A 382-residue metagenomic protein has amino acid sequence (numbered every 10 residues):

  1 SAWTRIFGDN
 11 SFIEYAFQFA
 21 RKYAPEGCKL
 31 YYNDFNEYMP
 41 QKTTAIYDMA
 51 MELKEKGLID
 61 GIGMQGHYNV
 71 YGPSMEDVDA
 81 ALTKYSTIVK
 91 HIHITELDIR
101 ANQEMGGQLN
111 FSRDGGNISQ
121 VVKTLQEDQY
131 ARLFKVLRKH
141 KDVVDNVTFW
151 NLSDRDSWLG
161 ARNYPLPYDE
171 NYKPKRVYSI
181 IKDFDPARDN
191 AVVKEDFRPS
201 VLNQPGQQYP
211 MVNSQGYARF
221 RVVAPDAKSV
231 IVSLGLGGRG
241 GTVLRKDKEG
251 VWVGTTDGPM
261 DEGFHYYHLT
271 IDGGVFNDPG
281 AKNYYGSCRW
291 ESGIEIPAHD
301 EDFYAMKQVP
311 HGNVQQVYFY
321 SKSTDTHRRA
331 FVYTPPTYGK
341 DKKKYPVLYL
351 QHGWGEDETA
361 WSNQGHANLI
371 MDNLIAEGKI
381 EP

Functional and structural regions predicted by a protein language model:
A2-N10, F19, D77-H93, L97-R188: Aromatic-rich peripheral "rim/lid" segments of glycoside hydrolase catalytic domains that contact and position glycan
N10-F19, N36-E52, M75-L82, R132-L133 (+1 more regions): Alpha-helical scaffolding within the catalytic cores of extracellular/periplasmic polymer-degrading hydrolases
E14-T43, H93-E96, N146-L152: Aromatic-lined carbohydrate-recognition surfaces of secreted/lumenal glycan-active proteins
C28, Y32-D34, Y47-M75, D79-F111: Aromatic- and acid-rich polysaccharide-binding/catalytic face of secreted or lumenal carbohydrate-active enzymes
D189-R221: Extracellular ectodomain segments of secreted/surface proteins
M211, R219-E262, D272-I296: Aromatic-rich carbohydrate-binding modules that target alpha-glucans
M211-S214, A218-R221, R245-K246, S287-D341: N-terminal cap/lid segment of alpha/beta-hydrolase-fold proteins
Y338-P382: Short substrate-entry loop that stabilizes the transition state in hydrolases
